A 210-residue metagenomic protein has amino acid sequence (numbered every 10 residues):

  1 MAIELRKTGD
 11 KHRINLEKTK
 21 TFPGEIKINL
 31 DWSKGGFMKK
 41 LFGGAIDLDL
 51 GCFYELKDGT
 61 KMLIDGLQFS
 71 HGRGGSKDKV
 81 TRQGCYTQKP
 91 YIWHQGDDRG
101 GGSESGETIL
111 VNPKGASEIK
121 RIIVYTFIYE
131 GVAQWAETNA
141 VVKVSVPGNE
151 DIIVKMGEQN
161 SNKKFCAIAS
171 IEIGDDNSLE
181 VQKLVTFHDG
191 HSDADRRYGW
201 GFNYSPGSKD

Functional and structural regions predicted by a protein language model:
M1-R121, Y125-D210: Intrinsic-disorder/low-complexity signal
